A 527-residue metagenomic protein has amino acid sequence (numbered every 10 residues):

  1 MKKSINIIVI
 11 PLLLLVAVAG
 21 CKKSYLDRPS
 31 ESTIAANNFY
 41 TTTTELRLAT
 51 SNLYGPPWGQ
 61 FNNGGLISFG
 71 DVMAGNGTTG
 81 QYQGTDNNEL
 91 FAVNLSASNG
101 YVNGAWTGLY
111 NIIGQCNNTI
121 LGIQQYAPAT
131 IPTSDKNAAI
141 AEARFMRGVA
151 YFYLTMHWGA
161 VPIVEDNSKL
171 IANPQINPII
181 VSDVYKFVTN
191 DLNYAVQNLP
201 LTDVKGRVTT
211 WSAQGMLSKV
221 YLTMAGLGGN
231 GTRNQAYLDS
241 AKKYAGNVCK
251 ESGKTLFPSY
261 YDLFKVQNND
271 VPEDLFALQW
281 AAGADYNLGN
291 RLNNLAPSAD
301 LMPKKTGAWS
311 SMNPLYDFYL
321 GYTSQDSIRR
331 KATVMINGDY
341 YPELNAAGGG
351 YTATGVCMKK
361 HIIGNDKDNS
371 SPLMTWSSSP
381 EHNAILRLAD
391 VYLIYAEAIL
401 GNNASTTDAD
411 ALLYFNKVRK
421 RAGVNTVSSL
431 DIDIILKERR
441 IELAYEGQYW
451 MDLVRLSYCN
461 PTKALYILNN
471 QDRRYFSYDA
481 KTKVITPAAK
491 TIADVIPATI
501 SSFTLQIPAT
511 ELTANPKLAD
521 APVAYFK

Functional and structural regions predicted by a protein language model:
M1-E31: Bacterial Sec-dependent N-terminal signal peptides
G20-Y25, L109-I112, F187, F264-S310 (+3 more regions): Long, intrinsically disordered, low-complexity segments
K22-T85, V161, Y185, N193-Y194 (+3 more regions): An aromatic- and glycine-enriched ligand-binding surface/loop that stacks and positions planar moieties
R47-F61, Y82-W158, P174, I179-K186 (+4 more regions): Conserved, well-structured interaction surfaces
N99, I328-V418: C-terminal substrate/ligand-recognition segments
